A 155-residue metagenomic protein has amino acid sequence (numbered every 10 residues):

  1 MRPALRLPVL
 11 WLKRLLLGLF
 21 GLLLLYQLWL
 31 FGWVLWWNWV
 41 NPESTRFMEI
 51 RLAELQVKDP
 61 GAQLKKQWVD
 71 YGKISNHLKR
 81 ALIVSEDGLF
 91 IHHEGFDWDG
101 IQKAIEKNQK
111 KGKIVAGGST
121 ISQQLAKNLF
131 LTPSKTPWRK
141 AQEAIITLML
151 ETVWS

Functional and structural regions predicted by a protein language model:
R2-S155: Juxtamembrane regions of bacterial inner-membrane/periplasmic proteins, predominantly the peptidoglycan biogenesis
